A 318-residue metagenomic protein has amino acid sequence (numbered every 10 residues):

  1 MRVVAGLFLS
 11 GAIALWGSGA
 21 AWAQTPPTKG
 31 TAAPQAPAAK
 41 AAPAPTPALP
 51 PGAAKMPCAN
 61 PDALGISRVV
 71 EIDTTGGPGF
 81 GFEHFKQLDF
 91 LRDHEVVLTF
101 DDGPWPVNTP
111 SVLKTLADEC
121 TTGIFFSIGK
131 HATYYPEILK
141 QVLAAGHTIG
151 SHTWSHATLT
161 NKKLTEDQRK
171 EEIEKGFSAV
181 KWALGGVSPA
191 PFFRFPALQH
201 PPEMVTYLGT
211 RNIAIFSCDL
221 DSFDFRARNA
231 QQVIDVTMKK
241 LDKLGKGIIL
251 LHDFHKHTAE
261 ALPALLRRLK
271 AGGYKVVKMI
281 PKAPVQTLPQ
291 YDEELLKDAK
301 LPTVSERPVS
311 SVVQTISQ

Functional and structural regions predicted by a protein language model:
M1-F8: Bacterial N-terminal signal peptides that target proteins for export
G6, W16-T99, W105-D118, Q231-Q232 (+2 more regions): N-terminal pre-catalytic segment of deacetylase/amide-hydrolase enzymes
P57-E166, E172-K181, G185-A190, G245 (+1 more regions): Active-site beta->alpha N-cap acidic-glycine motif
F100-G103, F126-K130, T153-W154, R194-L198 (+3 more regions): Active-site-proximal beta-strand/loop segments in catalytic clefts of secreted hydrolases
D101, L116, I149, F193-P196 (+3 more regions): Divalent metal-coordination and catalytic microenvironments
N108, A157-G185, Q199-G245, T258: Alpha-helical scaffold elements lining the catalytic groove of polysaccharide deacetylases
T122, T148, A214, D221 (+1 more regions): Residue-level detector of anion-binding/catalytic polar loops
M238, D242-I280: Catalytic grooves of carbohydrate-active enzymes
